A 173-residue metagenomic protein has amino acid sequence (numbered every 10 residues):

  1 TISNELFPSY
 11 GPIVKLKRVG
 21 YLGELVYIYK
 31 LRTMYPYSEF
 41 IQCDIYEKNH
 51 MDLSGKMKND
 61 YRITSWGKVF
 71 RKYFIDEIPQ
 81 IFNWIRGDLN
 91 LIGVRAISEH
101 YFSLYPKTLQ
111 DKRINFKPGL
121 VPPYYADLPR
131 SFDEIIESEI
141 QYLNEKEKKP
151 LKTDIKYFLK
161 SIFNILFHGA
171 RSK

Functional and structural regions predicted by a protein language model:
T1-K173: Conserved small/aromatic sequence motifs within transmembrane helices
